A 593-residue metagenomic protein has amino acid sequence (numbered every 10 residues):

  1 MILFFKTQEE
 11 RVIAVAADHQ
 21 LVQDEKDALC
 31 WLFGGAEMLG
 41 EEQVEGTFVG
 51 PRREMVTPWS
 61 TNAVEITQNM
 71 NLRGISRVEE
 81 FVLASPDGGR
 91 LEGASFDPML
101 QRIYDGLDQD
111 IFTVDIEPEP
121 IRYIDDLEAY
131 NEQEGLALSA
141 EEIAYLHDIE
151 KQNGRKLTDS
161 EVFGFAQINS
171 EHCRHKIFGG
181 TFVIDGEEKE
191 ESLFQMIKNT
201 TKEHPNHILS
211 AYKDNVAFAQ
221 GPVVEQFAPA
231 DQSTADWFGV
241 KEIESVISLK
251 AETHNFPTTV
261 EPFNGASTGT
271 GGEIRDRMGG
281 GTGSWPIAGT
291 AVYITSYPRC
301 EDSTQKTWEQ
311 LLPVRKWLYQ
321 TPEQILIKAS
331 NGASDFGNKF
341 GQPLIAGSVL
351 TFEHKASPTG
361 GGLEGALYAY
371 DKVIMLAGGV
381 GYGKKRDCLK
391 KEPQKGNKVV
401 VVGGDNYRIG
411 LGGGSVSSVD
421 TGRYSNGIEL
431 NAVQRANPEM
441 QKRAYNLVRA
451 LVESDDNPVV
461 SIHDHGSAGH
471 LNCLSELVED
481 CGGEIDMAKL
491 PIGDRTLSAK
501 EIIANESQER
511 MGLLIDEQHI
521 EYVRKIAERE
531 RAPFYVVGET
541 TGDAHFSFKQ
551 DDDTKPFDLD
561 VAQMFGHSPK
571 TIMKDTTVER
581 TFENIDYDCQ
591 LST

Functional and structural regions predicted by a protein language model:
M1-K355, A366-T421, N426-M440, A444 (+8 more regions): Core nucleic-acid recognition elements
G89, G360-G361: Glycine-biased, low-complexity coil/linker segments
V460-H463, G512: Short catalytic-loop micro-motif centered on adjacent basic/acidic residues
C473, V478-K500: Anionic-ligand anchoring segments at beta-strand to alpha-helix junctions in alpha/beta enzyme folds, i.e., glycine
L497-I502, S507-R510: A structural-propensity feature for long, helix-poor, extended segments
